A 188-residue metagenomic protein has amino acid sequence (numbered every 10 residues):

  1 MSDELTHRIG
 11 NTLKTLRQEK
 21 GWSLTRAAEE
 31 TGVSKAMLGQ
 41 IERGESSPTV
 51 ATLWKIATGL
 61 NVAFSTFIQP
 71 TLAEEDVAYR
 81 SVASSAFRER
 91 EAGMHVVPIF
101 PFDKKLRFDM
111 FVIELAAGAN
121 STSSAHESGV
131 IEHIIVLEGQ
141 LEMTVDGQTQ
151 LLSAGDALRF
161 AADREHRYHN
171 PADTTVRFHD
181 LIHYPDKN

Functional and structural regions predicted by a protein language model:
M1-E19: A short, Lys/Arg-rich alpha-helix, primarily the initiator
R17, A28, A57: The alpha-helix within a helix-turn-helix
G21-G39: Short alpha-helical DNA-recognition segment
A51-T66: DNA major-groove recognition helix of helix-turn-helix/homeodomain DNA-binding modules
S85-S124, D180-P185: A short glycine-rich, His/Asp/Glu-containing loop-to-beta-strand
S123, M143-T144, Q150-L152, H166-A172: Short beta-strand His + acidic residue motifs that chelate non-heme Fe in jelly-roll/DSBH and cupin folds
G129-D146: Glycine- and acidic-residue-biased ligand/ion/polar-headgroup-sensing regions
G147-A161: Short acidic-glycine-tyrosine-enriched beta hairpin
